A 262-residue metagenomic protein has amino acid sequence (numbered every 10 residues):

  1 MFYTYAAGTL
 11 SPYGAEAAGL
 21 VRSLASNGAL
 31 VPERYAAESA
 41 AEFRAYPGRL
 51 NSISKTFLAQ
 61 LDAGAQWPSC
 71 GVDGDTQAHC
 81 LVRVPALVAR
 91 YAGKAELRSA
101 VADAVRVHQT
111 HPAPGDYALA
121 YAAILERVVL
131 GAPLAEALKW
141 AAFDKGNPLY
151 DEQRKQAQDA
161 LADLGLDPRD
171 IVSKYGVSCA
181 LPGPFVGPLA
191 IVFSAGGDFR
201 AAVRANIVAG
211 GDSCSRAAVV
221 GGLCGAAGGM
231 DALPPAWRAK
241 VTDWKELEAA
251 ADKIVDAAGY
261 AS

Functional and structural regions predicted by a protein language model:
M1-S262: Structured, active/binding-site neighborhoods that engage oxygen-rich ligands
